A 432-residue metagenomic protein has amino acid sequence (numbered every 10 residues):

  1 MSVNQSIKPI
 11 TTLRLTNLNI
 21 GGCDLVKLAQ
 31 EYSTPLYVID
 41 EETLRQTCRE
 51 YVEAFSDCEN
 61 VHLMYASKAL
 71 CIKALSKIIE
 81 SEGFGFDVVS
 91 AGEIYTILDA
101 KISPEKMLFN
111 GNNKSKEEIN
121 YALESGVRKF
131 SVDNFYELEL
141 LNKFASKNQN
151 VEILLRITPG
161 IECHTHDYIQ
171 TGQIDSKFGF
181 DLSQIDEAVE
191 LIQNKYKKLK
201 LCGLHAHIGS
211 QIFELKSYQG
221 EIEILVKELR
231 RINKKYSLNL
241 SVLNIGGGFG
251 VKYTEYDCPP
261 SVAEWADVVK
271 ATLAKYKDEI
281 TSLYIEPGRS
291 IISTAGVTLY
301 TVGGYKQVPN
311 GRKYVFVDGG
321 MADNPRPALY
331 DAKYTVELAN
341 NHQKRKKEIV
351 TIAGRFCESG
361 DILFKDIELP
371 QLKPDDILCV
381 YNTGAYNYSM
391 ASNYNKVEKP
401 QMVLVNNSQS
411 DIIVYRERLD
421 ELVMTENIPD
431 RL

Functional and structural regions predicted by a protein language model:
M1-E152, N194-Y196, K200, K234 (+2 more regions): A charged N-terminal "starter" segment
S2-I7, P159-Y305, L369, V397 (+1 more regions): Active-site loop/helix belt of alpha/beta enzymes
L44, K68, S90, A122 (+6 more regions): Conserved, mostly hydrophobic/aromatic
C71-A74, Y95-T96, S115, E162-C163 (+6 more regions): Flexible loop/turn segments at secondary-structure boundaries
S76, D99, I119-E124, L141-F144 (+6 more regions): Short acidic, glycine/serine/threonine-rich loops at helix termini
G85, L108, K129-S131, L154-R156 (+8 more regions): Structured core elements
N150-E162: Glycine-rich, aromatic-flanked loop segments that form ligand/cofactor-binding clefts across common enzyme folds
V268, E279-L432: Charged (often Lys/Glu-rich) extended helix/loop segments that serve as interaction or gating elements
